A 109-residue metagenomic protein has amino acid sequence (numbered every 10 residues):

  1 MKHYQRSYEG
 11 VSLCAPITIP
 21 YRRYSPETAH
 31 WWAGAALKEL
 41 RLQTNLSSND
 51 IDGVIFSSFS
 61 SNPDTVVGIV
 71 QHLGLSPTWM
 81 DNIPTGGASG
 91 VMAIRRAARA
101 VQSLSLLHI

Functional and structural regions predicted by a protein language model:
M1-N82, R99-S103: Conserved "HGTGT" condensation-loop signature of ketosynthase/thiolase-family condensing enzymes that catalyze
W79-M92: Cysteine-centered functional microenvironments
H108-I109: Conserved small/polar residues in nucleotide/adenosyl-binding loops
